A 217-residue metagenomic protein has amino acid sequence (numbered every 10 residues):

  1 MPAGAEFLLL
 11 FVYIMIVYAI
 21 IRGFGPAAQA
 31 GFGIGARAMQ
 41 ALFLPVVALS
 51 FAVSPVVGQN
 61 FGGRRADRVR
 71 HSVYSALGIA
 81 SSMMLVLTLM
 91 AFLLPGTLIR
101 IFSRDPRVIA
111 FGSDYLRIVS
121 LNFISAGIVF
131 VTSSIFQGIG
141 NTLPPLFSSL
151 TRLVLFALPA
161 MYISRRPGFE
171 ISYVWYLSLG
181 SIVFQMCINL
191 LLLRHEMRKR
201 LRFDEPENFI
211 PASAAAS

Functional and structural regions predicted by a protein language model:
M1, V57-N122, I163-S217: Short alpha-helical transmembrane segments in multi-pass integral membrane proteins
M1-I16, A41-P45, L116, S120 (+1 more regions): Hydrophobic faces of transmembrane alpha-helices in multi-pass small-molecule transporters and flippases across diverse
A3, F7, M15-A19, P55 (+4 more regions): Transmembrane alpha-helix boundary and packing residues in multipass membrane permease domains and related
L8-A41, Q59-N60, T97-P106, P167: Helix-terminus/linker motif at the lipid-water interface of multi-pass membrane proteins
M15-I20, A41, L89, V131-I135 (+2 more regions): Alpha-helical transmembrane segments of multipass membrane proteins
A27-A28, T142-L143, E170-I171: Membrane-helix interface segments
G31-P95, A126-S148: Small-residue-rich hydrophobic transmembrane alpha-helices
Q40, V46, P106-T132, L158: Alpha-helical transmembrane segments of multi-pass membrane proteins
